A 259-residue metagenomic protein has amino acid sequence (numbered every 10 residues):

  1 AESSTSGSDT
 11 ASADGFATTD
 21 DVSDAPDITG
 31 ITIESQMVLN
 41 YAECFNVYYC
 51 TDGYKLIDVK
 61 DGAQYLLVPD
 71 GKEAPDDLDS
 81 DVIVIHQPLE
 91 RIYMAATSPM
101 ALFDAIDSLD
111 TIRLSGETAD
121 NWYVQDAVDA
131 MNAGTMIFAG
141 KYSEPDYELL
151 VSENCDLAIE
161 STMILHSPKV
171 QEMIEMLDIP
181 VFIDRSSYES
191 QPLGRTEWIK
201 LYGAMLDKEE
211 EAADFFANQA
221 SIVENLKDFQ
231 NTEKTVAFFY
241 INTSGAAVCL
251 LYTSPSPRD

Functional and structural regions predicted by a protein language model:
E2-M100, E211-A237: Bacterial Sec-exported substrate-binding components of ABC uptake systems
G53-V59, Q64-V151, L157-I164: A short, structured surface patch at a secondary-structure boundary
A105, M205, S256: Active-site catalytic microenvironments for nucleophilic, acid-base chemistry
L114-S115, A246-L251: Glycine- and acidic-residue-enriched helix-capping/strand-helix junction motifs
T135, E148, S152-A247: Extracytoplasmic substrate-binding proteins
Y252-D259: Conserved small/polar residues in nucleotide/adenosyl-binding loops
